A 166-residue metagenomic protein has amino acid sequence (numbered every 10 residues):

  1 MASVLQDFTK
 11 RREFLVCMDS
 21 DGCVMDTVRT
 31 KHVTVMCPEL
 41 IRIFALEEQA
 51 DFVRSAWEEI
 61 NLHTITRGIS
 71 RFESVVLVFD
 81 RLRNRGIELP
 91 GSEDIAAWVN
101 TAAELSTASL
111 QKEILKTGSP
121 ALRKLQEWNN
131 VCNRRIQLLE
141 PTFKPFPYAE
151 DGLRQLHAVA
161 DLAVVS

Functional and structural regions predicted by a protein language model:
M1-S20, S55, I60, T64-R67 (+3 more regions): Non-catalytic pre-domain segments flanking phosphatase-related domains
A2-S55: Active-site neighborhood of HAD-like aspartate-dependent phosphohydrolases
V4-L5, K10-R12, C17, K112-V164: Short, acidic loop-to-helix structural element flanking the phosphoryl-transfer center in phosphate-processing enzymes
V28, V164-V165: Small/polar loops that bind or transfer phosphate-bearing groups
V28-H32, R67, R71, P145: Phosphate/oxyanion-binding active-site loops and adjacent basic polyanion-contact surfaces
V33-I41, R71-V76, D80, A103 (+2 more regions): An amphipathic alpha-helix signature
A45-A50, E59, T64-N100: Active-site phosphate-binding/coordination module
R85-A121: Long, mid-chain structured domain cores
